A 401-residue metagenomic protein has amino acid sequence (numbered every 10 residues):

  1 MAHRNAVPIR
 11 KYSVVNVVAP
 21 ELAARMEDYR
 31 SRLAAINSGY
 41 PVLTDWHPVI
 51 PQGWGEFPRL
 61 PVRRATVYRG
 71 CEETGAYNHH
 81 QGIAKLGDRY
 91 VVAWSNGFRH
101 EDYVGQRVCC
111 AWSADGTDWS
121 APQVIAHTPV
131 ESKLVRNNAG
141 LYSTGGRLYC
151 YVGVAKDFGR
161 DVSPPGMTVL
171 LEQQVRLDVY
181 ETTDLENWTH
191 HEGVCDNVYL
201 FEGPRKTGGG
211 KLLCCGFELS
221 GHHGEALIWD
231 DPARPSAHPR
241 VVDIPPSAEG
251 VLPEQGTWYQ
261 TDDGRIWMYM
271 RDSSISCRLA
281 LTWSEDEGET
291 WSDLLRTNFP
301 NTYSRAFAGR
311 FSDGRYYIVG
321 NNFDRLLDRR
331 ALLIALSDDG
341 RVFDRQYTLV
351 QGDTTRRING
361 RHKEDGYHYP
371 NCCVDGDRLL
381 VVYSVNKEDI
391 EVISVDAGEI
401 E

Functional and structural regions predicted by a protein language model:
A2-A76, A84-L134, Y142-Y303, R310-K363 (+1 more regions): Beta-rich carbohydrate-recognition and catalytic domains
N138: Peripheral membrane lipid-binding modules
